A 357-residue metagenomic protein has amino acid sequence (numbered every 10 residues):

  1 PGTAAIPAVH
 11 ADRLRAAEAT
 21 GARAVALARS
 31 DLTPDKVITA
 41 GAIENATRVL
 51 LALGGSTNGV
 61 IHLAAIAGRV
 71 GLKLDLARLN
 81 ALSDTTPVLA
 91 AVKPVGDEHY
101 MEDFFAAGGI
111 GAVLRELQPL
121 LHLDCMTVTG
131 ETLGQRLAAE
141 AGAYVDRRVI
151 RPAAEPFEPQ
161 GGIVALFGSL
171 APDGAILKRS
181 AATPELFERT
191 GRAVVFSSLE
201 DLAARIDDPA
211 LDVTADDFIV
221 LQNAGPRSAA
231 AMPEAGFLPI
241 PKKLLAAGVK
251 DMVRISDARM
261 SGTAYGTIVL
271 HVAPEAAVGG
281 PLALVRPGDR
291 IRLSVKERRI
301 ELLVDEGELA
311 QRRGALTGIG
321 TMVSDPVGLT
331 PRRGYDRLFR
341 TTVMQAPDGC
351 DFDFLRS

Functional and structural regions predicted by a protein language model:
P1-E275, G280-S357: Catalytic or ion-coupling anion/metal-binding cores of large enzyme and transporter domains
